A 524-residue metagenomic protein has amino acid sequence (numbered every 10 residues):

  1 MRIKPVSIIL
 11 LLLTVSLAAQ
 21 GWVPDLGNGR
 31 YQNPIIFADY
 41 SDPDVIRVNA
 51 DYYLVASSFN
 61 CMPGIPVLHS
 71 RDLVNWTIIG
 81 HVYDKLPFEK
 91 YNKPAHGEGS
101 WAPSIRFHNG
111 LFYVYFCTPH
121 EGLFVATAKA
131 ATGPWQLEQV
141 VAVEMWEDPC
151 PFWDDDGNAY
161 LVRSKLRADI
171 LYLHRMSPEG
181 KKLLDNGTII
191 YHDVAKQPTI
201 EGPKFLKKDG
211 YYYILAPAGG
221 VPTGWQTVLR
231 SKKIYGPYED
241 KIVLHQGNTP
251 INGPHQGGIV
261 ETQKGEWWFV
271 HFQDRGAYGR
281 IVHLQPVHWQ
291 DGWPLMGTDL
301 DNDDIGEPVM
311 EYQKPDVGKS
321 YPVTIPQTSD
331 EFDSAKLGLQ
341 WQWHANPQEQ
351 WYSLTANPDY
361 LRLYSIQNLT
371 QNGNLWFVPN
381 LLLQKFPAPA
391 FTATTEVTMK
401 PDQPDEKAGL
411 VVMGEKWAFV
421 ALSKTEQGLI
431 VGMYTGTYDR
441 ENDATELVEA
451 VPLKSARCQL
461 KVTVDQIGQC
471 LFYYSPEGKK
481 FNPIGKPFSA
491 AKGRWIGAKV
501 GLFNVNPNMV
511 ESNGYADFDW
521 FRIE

Functional and structural regions predicted by a protein language model:
M1-I8: Bacterial N-terminal signal peptides that target proteins for export
L11-A19: Hydrophobic h-region of N-terminal signal peptides that target proteins for export in Gram-negative bacteria
A19-E524: Carbohydrate-active catalytic/glycan-binding domains of CAZyme proteins, especially the secreted or lumenal ectodomains
